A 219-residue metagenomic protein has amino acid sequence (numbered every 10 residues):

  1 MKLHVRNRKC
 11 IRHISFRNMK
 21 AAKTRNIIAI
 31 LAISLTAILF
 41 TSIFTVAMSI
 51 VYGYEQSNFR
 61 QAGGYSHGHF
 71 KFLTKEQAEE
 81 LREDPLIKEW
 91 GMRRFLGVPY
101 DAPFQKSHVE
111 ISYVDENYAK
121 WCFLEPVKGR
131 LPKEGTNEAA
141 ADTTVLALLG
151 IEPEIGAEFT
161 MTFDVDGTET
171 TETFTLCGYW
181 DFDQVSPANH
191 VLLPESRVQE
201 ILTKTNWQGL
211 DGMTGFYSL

Functional and structural regions predicted by a protein language model:
M1-I38: N-terminal Sec/SRP start-transfer signal
I11, A37, T41, W121-L124 (+1 more regions): Generic secondary-structure boundary/loop-capping signal
A21, R25-I27, L35-G63: Alpha-helical transmembrane segments
M48-L219: Basic-flanked hydrophobic alpha-helices used for secretion and membrane insertion
